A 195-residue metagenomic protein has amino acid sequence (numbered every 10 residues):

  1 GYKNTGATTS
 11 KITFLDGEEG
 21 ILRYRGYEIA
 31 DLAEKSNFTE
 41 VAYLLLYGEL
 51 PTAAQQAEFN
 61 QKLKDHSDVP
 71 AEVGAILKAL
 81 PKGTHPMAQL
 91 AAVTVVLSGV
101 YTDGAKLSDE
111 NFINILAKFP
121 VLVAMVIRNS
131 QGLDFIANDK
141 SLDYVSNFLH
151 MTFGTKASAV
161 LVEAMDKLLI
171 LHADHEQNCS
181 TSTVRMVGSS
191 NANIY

Functional and structural regions predicted by a protein language model:
G1-Y195: Hydrophobic alpha-helical bundle cores within soluble ligand-binding/oligomerization subdomains
